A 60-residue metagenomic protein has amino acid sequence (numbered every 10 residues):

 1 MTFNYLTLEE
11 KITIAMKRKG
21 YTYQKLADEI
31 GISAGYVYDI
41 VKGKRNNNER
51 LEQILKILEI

Functional and structural regions predicted by a protein language model:
M1-N4, R45, I54: N-terminal flexible/basic segments that precede or flank functional cores
M1-R18: A short, Lys/Arg-rich alpha-helix, primarily the initiator
K17, K42-N46, K56: Residue-level detection of the helix-turn-helix DNA-binding "recognition helix"
L26-A27: Short alpha-helical "recognition helix" segments of helix-turn-helix
I32-N46: Recognition helix of helix-turn-helix/homeodomain-like DNA-binding domains that insert into the DNA major groove
E49-I60: DNA major-groove recognition helix of helix-turn-helix/homeodomain DNA-binding modules
